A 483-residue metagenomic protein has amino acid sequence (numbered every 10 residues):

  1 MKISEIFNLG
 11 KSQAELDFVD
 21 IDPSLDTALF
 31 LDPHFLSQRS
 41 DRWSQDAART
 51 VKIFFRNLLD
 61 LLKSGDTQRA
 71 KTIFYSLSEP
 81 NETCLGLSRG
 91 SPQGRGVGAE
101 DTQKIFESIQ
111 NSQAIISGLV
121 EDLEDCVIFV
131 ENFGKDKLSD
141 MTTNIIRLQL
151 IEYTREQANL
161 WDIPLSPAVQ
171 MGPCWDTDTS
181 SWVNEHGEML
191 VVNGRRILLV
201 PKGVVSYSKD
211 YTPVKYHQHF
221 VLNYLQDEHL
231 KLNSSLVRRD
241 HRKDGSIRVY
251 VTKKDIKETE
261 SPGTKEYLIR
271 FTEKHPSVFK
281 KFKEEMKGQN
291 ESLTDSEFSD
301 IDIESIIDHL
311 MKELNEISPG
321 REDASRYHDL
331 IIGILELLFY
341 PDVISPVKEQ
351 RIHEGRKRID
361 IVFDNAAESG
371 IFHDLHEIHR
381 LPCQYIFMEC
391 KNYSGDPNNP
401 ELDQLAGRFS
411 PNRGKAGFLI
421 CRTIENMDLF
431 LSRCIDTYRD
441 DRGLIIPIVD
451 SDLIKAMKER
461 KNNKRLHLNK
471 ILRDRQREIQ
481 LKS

Functional and structural regions predicted by a protein language model:
M1-I6, S91-F106, E273-Q289, M311-E313 (+2 more regions): Short charge-dense sequence patches
M1-K253: Terminal, charged accessory segments of proteins
S12-A14, K104-S117, L268-E273, G288-S299 (+3 more regions): Phosphate-binding glycine-rich loops and adjacent basic patches that engage nucleotide phosphates, nucleic-acid
D20-P23, T27-D32, L293-I303, K482: Charge-rich interaction segments
S37, N57, L61-G65, P80 (+8 more regions): Surface-exposed polar/charged interaction patches
R49, I53, N57-D60, E107-N111 (+17 more regions): Charged/polar, solvent-exposed surface patches and flexible loops
Q170-V347, I352-G355: The feature marks a conserved, polyanion-engaging helical scaffold used by nucleic-acid processing enzymes and innate
D300-S483: Catalytic core segments in nucleotide and nucleic-acid processing enzymes
